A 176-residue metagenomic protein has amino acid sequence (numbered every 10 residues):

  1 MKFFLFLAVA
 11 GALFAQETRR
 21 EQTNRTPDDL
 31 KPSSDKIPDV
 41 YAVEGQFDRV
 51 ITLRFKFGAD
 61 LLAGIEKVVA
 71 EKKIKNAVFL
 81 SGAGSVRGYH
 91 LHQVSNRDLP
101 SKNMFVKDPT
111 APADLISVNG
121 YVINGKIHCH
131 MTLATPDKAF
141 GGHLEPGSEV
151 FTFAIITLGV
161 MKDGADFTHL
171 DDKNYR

Functional and structural regions predicted by a protein language model:
F3-A12: Sec-dependent N-terminal signal peptides
E17-T52, A59, A63-A70, A77-S81 (+2 more regions): N-terminal intrinsically disordered, cationic/polar leader segments that include organellar targeting peptides
